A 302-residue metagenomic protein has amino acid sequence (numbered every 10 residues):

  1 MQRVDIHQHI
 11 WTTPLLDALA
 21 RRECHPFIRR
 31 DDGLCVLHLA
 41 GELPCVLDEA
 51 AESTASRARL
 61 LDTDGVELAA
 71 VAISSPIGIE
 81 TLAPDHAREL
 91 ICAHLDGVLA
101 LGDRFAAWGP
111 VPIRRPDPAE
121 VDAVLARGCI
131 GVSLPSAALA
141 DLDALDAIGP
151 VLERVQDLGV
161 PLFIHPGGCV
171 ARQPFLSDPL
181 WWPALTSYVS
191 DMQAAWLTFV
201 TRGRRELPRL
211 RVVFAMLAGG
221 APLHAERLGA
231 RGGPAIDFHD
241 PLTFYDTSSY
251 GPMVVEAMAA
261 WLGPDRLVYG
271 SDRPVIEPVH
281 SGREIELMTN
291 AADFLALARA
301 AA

Functional and structural regions predicted by a protein language model:
M1-I6, T12-L68, L210, Y245 (+2 more regions): Mid-to-C-terminal alpha-helical segments outside catalytic/metal-binding sites
H7, L61, V98, V132 (+4 more regions): Divalent metal-coordination and catalytic microenvironments
H7-W11, H165, M216: Histidine-centered divalent metal-coordination motifs
T12, P161-P166, R202, P208-R211: Short, proline-centered helix/strand-breaking motifs
P14-L19, L82, E120, P174-S177 (+2 more regions): Short aromatic-enriched loop/helix-cap "lid" or pocket-rim segments at secondary-structure transitions that line
S53-D64, L90-L101, D117-E120, V151 (+5 more regions): Alpha-helical packing segments of well-folded alpha/beta enzyme cores
E67-A194, R273: Active-site gating/metal-coordination segments in enzymes
L180-R202, L207, R211-A302: H/E-rich (His + Asp/Glu) clusters that bind or coordinate divalent metals
